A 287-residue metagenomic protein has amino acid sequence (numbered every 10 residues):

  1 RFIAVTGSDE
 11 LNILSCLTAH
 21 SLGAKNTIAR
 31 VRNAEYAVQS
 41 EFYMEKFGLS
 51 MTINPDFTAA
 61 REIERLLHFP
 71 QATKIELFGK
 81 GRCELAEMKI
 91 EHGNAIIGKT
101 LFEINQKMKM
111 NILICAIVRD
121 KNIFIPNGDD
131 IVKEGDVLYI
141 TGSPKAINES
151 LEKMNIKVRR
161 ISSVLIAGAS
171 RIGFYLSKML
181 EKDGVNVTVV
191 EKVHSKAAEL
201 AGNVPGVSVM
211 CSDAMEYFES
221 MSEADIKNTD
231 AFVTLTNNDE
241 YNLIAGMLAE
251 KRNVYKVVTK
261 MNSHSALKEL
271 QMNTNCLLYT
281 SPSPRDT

Functional and structural regions predicted by a protein language model:
R1-R285: Cytosolic regulatory regions of ion transport systems
